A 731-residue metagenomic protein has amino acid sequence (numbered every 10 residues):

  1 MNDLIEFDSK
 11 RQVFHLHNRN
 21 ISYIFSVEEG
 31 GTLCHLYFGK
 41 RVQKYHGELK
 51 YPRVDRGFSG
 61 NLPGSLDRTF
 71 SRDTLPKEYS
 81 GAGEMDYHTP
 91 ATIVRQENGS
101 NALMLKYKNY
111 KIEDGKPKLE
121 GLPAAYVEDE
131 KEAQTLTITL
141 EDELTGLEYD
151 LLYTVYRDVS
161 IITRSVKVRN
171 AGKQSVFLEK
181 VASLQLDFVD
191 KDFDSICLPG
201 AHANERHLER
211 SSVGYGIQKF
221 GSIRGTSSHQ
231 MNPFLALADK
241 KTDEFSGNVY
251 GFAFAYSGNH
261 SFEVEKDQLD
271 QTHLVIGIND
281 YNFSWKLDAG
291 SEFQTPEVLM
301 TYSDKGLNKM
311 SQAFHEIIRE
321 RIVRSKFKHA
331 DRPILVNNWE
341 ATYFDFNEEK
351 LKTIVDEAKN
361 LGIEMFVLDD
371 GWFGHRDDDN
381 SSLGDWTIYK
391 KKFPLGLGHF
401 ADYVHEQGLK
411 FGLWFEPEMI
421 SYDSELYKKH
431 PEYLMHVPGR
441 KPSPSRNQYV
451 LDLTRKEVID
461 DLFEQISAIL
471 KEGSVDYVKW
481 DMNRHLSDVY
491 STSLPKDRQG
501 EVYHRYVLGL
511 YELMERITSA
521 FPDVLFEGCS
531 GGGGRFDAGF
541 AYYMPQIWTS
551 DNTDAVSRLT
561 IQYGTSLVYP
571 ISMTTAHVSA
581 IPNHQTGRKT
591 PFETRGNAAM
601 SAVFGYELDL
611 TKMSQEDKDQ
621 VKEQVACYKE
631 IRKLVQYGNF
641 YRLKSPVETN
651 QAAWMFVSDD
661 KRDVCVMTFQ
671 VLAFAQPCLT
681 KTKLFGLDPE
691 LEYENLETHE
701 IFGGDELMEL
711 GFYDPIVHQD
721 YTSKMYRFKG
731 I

Functional and structural regions predicted by a protein language model:
F7-H15, R19, Y23, L33-E265 (+3 more regions): Polysaccharide-binding surfaces and accessory modules of carbohydrate-active proteins
N20, L235, E244-S246, S645-D688: Carbohydrate-binding surface patches
N20, V166, G290, V336 (+6 more regions): Conserved, mostly hydrophobic/aromatic
T74, G81-L119, S246-N259, Y302-K326 (+4 more regions): Glycine-rich, aromatic-flanked loop segments that form ligand/cofactor-binding clefts across common enzyme folds
L103-Y107, W285-D304, S723-F728: Short Pro-Gly-centered flexible turn/kink motifs
F327-E464, Y477: Aromatic-lined carbohydrate-binding/catalytic grooves of carbohydrate-active enzymes
S421, L426-D460, H504-T611: Glycan-recognition surfaces
L672-I731: C-terminal beta-sandwich/jelly-roll accessory domains of carbohydrate-active enzymes
